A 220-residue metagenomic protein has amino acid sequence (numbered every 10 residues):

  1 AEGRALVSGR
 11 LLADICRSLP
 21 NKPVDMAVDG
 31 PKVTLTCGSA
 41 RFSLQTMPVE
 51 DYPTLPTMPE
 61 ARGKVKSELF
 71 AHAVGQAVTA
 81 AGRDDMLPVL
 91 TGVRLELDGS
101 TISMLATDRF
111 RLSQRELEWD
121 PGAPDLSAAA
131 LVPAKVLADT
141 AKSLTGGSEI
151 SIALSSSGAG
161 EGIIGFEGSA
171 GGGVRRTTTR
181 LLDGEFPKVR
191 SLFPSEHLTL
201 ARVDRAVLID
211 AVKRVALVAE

Functional and structural regions predicted by a protein language model:
A1-E220: Structural preference for solvent-exposed beta-strand-turn elements and adjacent flexible terminal/loop segments within
